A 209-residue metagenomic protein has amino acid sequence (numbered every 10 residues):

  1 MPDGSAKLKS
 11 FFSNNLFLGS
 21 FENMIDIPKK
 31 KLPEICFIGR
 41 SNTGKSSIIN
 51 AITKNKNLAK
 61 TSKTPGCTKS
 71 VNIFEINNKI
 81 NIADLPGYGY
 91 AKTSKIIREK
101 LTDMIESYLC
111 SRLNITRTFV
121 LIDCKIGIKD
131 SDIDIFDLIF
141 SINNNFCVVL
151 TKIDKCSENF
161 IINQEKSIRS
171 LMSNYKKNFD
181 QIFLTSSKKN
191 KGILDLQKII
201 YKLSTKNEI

Functional and structural regions predicted by a protein language model:
M1-K92: Conserved G1/Walker A P-loop phosphate-binding module
K9-M24, K155-I209: Canonical P-loop GTPase G-domain recognition
K31-L32, I52-T53, K95-R98, I133-D137 (+2 more regions): Short, glycine/charged-enriched secondary-structure capping and boundary segments
N42-T43, I49, N72, K79 (+5 more regions): Structured catalytic cores of enzymes that bind and process phosphorylated ligands/cofactors
C67, I80, G87-Y90, K125-G127 (+2 more regions): Conserved nucleotide-binding/hydrolysis micro-motifs of P-loop NTPases
T68, R98-T102, K129, I133 (+1 more regions): Amphipathic alpha-helical transducer elements in NTP-driven molecular machines
I76-I115: Conserved nucleotide-sensing/catalytic segment adjacent to the nucleotide-binding pocket in NTP-handling enzymes
D103-D180: Conserved C-terminal guanine-recognition region of P-loop GTPase G domains, centered on the G4
